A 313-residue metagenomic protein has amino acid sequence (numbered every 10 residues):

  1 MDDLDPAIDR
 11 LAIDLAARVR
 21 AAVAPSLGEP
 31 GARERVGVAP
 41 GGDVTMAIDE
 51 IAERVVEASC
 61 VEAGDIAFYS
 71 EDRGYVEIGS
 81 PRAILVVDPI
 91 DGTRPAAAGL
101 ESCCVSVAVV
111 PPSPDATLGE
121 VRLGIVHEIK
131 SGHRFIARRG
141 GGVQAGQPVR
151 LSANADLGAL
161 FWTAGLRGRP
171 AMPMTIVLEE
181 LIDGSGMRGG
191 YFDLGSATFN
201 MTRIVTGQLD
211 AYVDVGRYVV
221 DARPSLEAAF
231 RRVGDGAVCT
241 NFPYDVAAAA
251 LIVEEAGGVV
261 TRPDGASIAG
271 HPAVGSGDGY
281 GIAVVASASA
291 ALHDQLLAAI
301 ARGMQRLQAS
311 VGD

Functional and structural regions predicted by a protein language model:
M1-I90, V219, I268, L292 (+3 more regions): N-terminal subdomain of lithium-sensitive/metallo-dependent phosphomonoesterases centered on the IMPase/IPPase/PAP
V23, S131, R139-G140, R150-D313: An extended, acidic
P40-T45, D91-R94, G189-Y191, A237-C239: A short glycine/serine-rich beta->alpha loop
D43-I51, A97-G99, G195, T240-A247: Short, conserved micro-motifs enriched in small and acidic residues
D49, G92-T93, I204, V253: Buried hydrophobic positions in well-ordered alpha/beta secondary-structure cores of metabolic enzymes
E57, G142-A145: Acidic, Mg2+-coordinating active-site environments of NTP-dependent enzymes
E71, H127, V215: Conserved residues at the C-terminal ends of beta-strands
G79-G140: DPxDG-like acidic metal-binding loop motif
